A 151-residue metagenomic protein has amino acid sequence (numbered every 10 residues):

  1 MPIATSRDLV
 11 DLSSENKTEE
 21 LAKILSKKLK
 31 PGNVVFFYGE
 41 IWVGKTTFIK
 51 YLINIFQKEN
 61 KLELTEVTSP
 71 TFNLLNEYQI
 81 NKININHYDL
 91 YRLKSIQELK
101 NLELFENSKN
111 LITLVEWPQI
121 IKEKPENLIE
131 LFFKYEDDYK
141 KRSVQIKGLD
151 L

Functional and structural regions predicted by a protein language model:
P2-I24: N-terminal pre-Walker A segment at the start of P-loop NTPase domains
V35-F37: Hydrophobic anchor at the beta1->P-loop junction of P-loop NTPases
I41: The conserved Walker
K45: Conserved lysine of the Walker
N54-E66, I80: Post-Walker A helix-loop "phosphate-sensing" segment adjacent to the P-loop in P-loop NTPases
V67-I85: AAA+/P-loop NTPase substrate/partner-engagement loops
S95-L99, F105-L151: Short phosphate-coordinating micro-motif centered on Lys-Gly-acidic
